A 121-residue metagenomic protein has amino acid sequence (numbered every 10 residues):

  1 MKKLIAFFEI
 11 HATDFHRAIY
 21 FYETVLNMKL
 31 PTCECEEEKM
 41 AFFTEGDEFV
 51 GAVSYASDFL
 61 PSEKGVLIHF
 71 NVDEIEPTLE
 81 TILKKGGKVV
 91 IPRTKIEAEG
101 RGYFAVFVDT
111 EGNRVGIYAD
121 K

Functional and structural regions predicted by a protein language model:
M1-I19, V66-I68, Y118-K121: N-terminal beta-strand motif that seeds the catalytic metal site of vicinal oxygen chelate
K3, I10, P31-E34, E80 (+1 more regions): Vicinal oxygen chelate
I5, E48-V50, G65-L67, G102: Structural motif
F7-M40: N-terminal first-folded block
M28-E63, T110, R114-A119: Conserved short beta-strand elements that form part of the metal-binding/catalytic scaffold of enzyme active sites
K39-A41, V66, R101-A105: Short beta-strand micro-motifs in enzyme catalytic cores
P61-V90: Mid-chain, well-packed structural core segment of small domains
